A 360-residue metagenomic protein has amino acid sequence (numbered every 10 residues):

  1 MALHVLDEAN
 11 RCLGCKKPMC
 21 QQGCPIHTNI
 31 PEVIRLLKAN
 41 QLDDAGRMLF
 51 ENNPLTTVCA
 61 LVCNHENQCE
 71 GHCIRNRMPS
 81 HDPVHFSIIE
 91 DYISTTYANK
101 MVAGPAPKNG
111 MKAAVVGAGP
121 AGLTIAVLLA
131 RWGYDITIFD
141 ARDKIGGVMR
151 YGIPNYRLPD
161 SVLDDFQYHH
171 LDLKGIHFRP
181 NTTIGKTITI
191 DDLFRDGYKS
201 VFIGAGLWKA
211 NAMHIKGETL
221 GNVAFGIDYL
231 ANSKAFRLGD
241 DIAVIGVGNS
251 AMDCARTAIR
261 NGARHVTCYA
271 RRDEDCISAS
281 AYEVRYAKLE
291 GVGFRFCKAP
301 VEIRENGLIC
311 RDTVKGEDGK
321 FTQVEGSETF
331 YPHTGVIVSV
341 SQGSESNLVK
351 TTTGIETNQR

Functional and structural regions predicted by a protein language model:
L6-L37, G46, F50-P79, G122-T124: Cysteine-centered iron-sulfur cluster-binding motifs in ferredoxin-type domains/subunits of redox enzymes
N10, K17, V115-F139, F178-I190 (+5 more regions): Rossmann-like dinucleotide/flavin-binding elements
V33, T56-V116, R131-W132, L163-D164 (+5 more regions): FAD-binding core/adjacent interface of flavoenzyme oxidoreductases
G104-P107, K234-A235, V284, P300-E302 (+1 more regions): Replace "in large, NTP-powered and nucleic-acid-processing enzymes" with "in large, NTP-powered factors and other
D135-I138, R142-K174, F178-R179, A231 (+1 more regions): Rossmann-like dinucleotide-binding cores of NAD(P)H-dependent redox enzymes
V201, G307-L308, D312, E328-V338: AMP-binding/adenylate-forming core of the ANL superfamily
K298-A299, D312-E328: Glycine-rich, anion-gripping cofactor-binding loops and their flanking helix/strand elements in enzyme active sites
